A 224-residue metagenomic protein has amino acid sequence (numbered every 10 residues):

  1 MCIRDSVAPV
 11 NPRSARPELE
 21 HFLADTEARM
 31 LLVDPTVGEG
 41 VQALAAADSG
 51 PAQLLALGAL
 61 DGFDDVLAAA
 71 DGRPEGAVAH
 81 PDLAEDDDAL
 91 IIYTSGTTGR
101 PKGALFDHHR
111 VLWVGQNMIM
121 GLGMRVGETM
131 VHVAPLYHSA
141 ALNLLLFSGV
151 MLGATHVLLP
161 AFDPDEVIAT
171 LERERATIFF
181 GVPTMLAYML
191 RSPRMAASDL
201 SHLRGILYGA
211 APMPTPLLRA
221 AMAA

Functional and structural regions predicted by a protein language model:
M1-D5, T94: Conserved small/polar residues in nucleotide/adenosyl-binding loops
D5-L32, G103-L105, A154-A161: Short beta-strand->loop structural element characteristic of the AMP-binding/adenylate-forming
A8-N11, D34, P51-L60, L207-Y208: Short beta-strand elements of ligand-binding domains
M30, G38-E85, P193: ANL superfamily adenylate-forming
L31, D88, T94-T97, M130 (+5 more regions): Conserved S/T- and glycine-rich ATP-binding loop of Class I adenylate-forming
D61, D71-Y93, R100, D107 (+1 more regions): Conserved pre-ATP/AMP-binding loop-to-beta segment of ANL
L112-T129, Y137-I178, S192: Conserved AMP-binding/adenylation subdomain of ANL enzymes
M151, A176-G181, L190-A224: Gly/Ser/Thr-rich phosphate-binding loop
